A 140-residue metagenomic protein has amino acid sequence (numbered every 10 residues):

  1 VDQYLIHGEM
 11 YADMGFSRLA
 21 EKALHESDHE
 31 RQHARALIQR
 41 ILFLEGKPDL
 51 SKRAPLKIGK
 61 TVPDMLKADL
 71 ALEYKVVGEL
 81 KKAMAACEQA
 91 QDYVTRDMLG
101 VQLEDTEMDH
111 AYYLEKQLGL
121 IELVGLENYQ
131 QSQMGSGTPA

Functional and structural regions predicted by a protein language model:
V1-A140: Iron-associated oxidoreductase/ferritin-like identity signal
